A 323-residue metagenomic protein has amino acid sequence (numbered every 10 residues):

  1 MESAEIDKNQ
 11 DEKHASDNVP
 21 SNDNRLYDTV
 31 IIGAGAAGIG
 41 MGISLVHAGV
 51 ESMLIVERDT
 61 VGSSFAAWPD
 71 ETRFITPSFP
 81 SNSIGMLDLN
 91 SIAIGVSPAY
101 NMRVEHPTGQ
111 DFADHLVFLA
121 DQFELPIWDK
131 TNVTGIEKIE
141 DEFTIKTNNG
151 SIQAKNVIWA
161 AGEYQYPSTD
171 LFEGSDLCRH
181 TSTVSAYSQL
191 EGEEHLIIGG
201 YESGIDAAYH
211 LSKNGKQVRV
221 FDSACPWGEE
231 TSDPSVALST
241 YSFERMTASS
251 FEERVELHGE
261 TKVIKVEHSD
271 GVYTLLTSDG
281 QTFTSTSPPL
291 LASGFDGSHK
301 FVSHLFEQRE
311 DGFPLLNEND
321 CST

Functional and structural regions predicted by a protein language model:
M1-T29, G40-S52, S78, Q122 (+4 more regions): Rossmann-like nucleotide/phosphate-binding core characteristic of flavoprotein oxidoreductases
E5-D7, D11-D17, T108, W159-N214 (+1 more regions): Glycine-rich dinucleotide-binding loop and its adjacent helix/turn
N24-L26, I31-M53, V184-E229, F301 (+1 more regions): Rossmann-like dinucleotide/flavin-binding elements
V30-I32, S151-Y164, I197-I198, T284-D296: Short hydrophobic core segments
R58-A113, F221-S239: Glycine-rich active-site loop/strand segments that organize a redox cofactor
P98-Y164, I264-L275, P288: Feature captures the FAD/FMN-dependent oxidoreductase FAD-binding
K130-T134, T183-S185, E260-V263, D279-G280: Conserved SAM/SAH-binding loop
G215-E310: A Rossmann-like FAD-binding core segment of flavoenzymes
